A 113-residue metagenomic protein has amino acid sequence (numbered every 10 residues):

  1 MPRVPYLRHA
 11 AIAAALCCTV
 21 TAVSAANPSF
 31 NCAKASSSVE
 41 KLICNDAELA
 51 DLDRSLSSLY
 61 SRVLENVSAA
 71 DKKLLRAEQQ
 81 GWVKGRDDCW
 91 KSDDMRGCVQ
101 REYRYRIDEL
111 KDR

Functional and structural regions predicted by a protein language model:
P2-I12: Bacterial N-terminal signal peptides that target proteins for export
R3-V4, V23-R113: N-terminal alpha-helical modules
A10-T21: Bacterial N-terminal signal peptides
